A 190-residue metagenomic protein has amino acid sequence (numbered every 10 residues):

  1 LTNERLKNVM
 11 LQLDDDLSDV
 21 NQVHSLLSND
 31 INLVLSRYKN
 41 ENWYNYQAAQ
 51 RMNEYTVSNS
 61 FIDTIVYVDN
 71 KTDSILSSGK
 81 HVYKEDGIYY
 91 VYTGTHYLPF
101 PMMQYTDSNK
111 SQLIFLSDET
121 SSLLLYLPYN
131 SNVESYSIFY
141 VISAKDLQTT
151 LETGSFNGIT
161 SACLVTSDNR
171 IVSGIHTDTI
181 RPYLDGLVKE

Functional and structural regions predicted by a protein language model:
L1-K7, L35-N40, G79-Y83, D107-F115 (+4 more regions): N-terminal sensory and localization modules of signal-transduction and trafficking proteins
T2-P101: Extracytoplasmic/periplasmic sensory segments of membrane signal-transduction proteins
N21, I62, E134-Y136, G154 (+1 more regions): A structure-centric signal for secondary-structure junctions around beta-strands
D73, V133, N169-I171: Residue-level signal for well-ordered, solvent-exposed loop/turn and beta-edge residues enriched in charged/polar side
V82-K84, S131, D178-I180: Short, surface-exposed beta-strand-loop junctions and turns on beta-sheet-rich folds
Y90-H96, S117-S155, S173: Conserved beta-strands of PAS-like sensory domains
T93-S111, D185-E190: Soluble sensory domains of the PAS superfamily and closely related sensory modules
D146-E190: Intrinsic low-complexity, intrinsically disordered coil/linker regions enriched in small/polar and charged residues
